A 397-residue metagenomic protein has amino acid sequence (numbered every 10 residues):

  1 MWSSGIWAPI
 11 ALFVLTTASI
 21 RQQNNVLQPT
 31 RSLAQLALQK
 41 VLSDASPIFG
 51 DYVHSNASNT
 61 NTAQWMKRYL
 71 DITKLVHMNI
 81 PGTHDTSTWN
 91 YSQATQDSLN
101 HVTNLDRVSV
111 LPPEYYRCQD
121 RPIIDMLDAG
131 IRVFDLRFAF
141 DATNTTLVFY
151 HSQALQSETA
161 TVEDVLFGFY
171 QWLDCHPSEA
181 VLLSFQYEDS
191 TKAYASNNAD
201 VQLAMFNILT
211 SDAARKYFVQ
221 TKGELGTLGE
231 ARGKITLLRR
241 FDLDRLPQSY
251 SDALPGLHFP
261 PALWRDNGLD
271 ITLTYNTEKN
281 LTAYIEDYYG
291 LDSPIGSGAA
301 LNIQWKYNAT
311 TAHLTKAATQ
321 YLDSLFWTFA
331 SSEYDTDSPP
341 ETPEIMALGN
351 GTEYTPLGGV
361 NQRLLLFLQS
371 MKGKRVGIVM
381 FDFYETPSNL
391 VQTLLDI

Functional and structural regions predicted by a protein language model:
M1-Q22: Fungal secretory targeting signals
T17-A129, A142-C175, A180, R245 (+1 more regions): Long, acidic (Asp/Glu-rich), low-complexity accessory segments flanking structured domains
M126, R137, L183, L237 (+1 more regions): Conserved, mostly hydrophobic/aromatic
A129-R132, P177-V181, A214, R232-K234 (+2 more regions): Loop/turn elements at helix/coil->beta-strand transitions in domains of secreted/extracellular proteins
F138-D141, F185-E188, R240-D242, Y384: An acidic- and aromatic-residue-enriched active-site/binding cleft used to recognize and process polar
T161-R215: Catalytic cores of phosphodiester-bond-cleaving enzymes
L203-K222, N267, A317-D323, I397: Structural alpha-beta junctions
L238-R240, D244-I397: C-terminal active-site rim and adjoining tail of enzyme catalytic domains
